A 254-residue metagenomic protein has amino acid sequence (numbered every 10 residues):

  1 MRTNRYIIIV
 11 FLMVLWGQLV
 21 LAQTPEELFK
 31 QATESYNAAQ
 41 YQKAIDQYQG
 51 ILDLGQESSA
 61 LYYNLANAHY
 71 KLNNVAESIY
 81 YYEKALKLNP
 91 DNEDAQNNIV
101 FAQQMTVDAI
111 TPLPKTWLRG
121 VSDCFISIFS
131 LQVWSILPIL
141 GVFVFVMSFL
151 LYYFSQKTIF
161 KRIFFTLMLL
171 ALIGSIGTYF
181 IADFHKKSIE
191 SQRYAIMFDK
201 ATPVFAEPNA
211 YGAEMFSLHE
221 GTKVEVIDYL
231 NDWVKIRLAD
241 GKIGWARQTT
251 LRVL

Functional and structural regions predicted by a protein language model:
N37, E190, M197-V226, N231: Beta-loop motif signature
T111-Y152: Membrane-embedded alpha-helical segments of integral membrane proteins
F160-D183: Internal/C-terminal transmembrane anchor helices
